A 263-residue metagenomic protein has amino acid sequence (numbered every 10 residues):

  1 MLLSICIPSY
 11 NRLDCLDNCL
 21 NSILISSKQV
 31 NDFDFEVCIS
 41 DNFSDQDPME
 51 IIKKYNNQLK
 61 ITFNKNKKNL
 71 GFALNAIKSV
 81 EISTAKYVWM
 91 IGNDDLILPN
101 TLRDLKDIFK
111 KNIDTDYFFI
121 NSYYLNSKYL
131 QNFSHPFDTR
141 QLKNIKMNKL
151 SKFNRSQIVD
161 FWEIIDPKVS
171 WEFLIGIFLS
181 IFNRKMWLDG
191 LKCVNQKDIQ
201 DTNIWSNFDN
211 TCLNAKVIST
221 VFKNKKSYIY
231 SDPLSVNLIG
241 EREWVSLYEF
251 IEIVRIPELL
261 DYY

Functional and structural regions predicted by a protein language model:
L2-S4, E36: Cell-envelope/extracellular polymer assembly enzymes that use nucleotide-activated donors
N11, I23, D41-S44, L70: Conserved short acidic donor-positioning loop in nucleotide-sugar-dependent glycosyltransferases
R12-S27: Short, well-formed alpha-helical segments that are part of the catalytic scaffolds of diverse glycosyltransferases
C38-E50, K68, G92, I97: A conserved acidic beta->alpha catalytic loop
N66-S83: Glycine-rich, basic loop-to-helix element that forms the pyrophosphate-binding segment of sugar-nucleotide handling
V88: Short aromatic/hydrophobic "clamp" motif used to bind/position activated sugar donors
L102-M147: Conserved donor NDP-sugar-binding/catalytic core segment of glycosyltransferases
K146-L247, I256: Conserved nucleotide-sugar donor-binding catalytic segment
